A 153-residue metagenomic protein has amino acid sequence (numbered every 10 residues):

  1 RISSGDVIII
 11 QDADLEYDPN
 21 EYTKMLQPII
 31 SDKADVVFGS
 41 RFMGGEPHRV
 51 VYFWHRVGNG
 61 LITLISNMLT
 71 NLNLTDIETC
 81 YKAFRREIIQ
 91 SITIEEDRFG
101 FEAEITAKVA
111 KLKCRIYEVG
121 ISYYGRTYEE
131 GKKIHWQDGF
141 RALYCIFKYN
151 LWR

Functional and structural regions predicted by a protein language model:
R1-S3, P19-F99, R126-L143, F147: Acceptor/aglycone-binding surface of glycosyltransferases and processive sugar-polymer synthases
I8: Short aromatic/hydrophobic "clamp" motif used to bind/position activated sugar donors
D12-E16: The conserved acidic donor/metal-binding loop of glycosyltransferases
L72-N73, E95-D97, T106-Y124: Catalytic donor-sugar/metal-binding loop of nucleotide-sugar-dependent glycosyltransferases
A103: DNA-recognition element of transcription regulators
N150-R153: A charged, well-structured terminal subsegment
